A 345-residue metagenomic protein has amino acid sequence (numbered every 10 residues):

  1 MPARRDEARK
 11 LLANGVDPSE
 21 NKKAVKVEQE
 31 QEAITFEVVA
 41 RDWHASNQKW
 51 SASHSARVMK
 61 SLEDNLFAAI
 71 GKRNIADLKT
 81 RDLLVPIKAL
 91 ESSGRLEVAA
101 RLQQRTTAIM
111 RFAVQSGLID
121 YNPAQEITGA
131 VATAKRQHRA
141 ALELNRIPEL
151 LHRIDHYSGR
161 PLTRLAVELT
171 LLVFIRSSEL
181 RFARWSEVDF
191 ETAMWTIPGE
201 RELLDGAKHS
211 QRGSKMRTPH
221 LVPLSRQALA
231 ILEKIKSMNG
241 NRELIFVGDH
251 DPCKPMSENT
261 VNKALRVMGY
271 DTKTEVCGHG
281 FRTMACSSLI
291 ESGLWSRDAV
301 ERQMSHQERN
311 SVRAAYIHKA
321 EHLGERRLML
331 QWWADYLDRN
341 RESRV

Functional and structural regions predicted by a protein language model:
M1-D17, K215: Short, surface-exposed polybasic/aromatic micro-patch for ligand or macromolecular engagement
K10-E20, Q29-S93, I109-F112, A130-V131 (+1 more regions): Basic/aromatic-enriched alpha-helical hairpins
E30-E37, R73-R81, I119-N122, T133-H152 (+4 more regions): DNA breakage-rejoining catalytic core of tyrosine-based enzymes
E32, F36, S51-H54, V58 (+12 more regions): Hydrophobic (often cysteine-bearing) scaffold residues that line and stabilize catalytic clefts of nucleotide/cofactor
W50, L90-R105, Q115-A183, E191 (+4 more regions): Basic, Lys/Arg- and aromatic-enriched nucleic-acid-binding interface segment
Q125-A132, F182-K234, E308-S311: Conserved tyrosine-mediated DNA breakage-rejoining catalytic core shared by Y-recombinases
T133-A134, A141, I197-D205, L229 (+2 more regions): Catalytic-site neighborhood detector that most strongly recognizes the C-terminal catalytic loop/helix of tyrosine
P148, H152-R164, V173, V222 (+4 more regions): Short, basic (Lys/Arg/His-rich) helix/loop patches that form interaction surfaces in the mid-to-C-terminal regions
